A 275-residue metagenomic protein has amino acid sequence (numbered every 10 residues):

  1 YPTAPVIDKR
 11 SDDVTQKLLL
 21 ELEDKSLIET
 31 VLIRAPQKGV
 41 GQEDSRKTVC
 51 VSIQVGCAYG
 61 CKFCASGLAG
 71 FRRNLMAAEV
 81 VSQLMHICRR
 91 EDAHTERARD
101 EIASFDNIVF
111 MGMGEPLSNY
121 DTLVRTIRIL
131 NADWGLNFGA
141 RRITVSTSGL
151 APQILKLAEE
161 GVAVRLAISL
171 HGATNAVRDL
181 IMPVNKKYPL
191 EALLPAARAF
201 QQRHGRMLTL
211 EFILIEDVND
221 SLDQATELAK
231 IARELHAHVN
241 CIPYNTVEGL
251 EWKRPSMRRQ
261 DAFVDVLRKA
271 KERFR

Functional and structural regions predicted by a protein language model:
Y1-K47: Flexible, acidic/Gly-rich N-terminal and inter-domain linker regions that tether and position cofactor-handling modules
S11, S52-I53, S66, S146 (+1 more regions): Short linear Ser/Thr-Pro motifs
K17-L19, T48-S52, V109, T144 (+1 more regions): Short aromatic/hydrophobic contact patches that present stacked aromatics for nucleic-acid/ligand binding
R34, V55, T147-G149: Short, flexible loop/turn elements at secondary-structure junctions
Q37-R89, A93: Canonical Radical SAM [4Fe-4S] cluster-binding loop centered on the CxxxCxxC motif and its immediate flanking residues
D44-V49, D100-D106: Glycine-rich, flexible loop segments associated with nucleotide phosphate handling
R89-A98, S104-A270: Conserved AdoMet/S-adenosylmethionine-binding subsite of the radical SAM
